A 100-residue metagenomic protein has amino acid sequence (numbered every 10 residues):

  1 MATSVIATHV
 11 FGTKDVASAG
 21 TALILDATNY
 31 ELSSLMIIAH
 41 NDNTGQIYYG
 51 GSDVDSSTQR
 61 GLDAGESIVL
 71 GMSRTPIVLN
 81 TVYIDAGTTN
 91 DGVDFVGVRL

Functional and structural regions predicted by a protein language model:
M1-A2, R99: Activation corresponds to long, low-complexity, non-globular regions
A2-Y30, T88-T89: Surface-exposed ligand/attachment interfaces on beta-rich extracellular proteins
N29-E31, N41-N43, P76: Short loop/turn positions at the edges of beta-strands in beta-sheet-rich folds
S33-L35, R74-D91: Noncatalytic modules at the cell exterior or secretory-pathway interfaces, chiefly beta-strand-rich lectin/adhesion
I38-Q59, D94-V96: Short, surface-exposed beta-strand/strand-loop-strand elements in extracellular ectodomains
D63-L79: Beta-sandwich interaction modules
N90-L100: Exposed low-complexity, polar/acidic, P/S/T/G-rich flexible segments that act as propeptides, protease-susceptible
